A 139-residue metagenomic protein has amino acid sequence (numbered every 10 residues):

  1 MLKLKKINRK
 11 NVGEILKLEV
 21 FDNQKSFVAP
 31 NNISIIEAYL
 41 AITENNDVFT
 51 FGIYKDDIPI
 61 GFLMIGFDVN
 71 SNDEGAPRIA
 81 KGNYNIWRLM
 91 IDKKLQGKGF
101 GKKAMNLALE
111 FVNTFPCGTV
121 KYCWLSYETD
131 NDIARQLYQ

Functional and structural regions predicted by a protein language model:
L2, K6-W87, D92-K94, F111-C117: Acetyl-CoA-dependent GNAT
I65, G101, D132: Contiguous, function-dense segments enriched for cysteine-driven chemistry and partner/ligand-binding capacity
N85, K103, I133: Amphipathic alpha-helical recognition patches that constitute DNA-binding helices
D92-K94, K98, T129-D130: Active-site acidic-Proline motif in GNAT/NAT acetyltransferases
L95, G99-L107: Conserved acetyl-CoA pyrophosphate-binding loop and the N-cap/start of the following alpha-helix in GNAT-like
K98, G118-T119: Short coil/turn segments at alpha/beta junctions that flank glycine-rich nucleotide-binding fingerprints
T119-R135: Conserved beta-strand-loop-alpha-helix junction that forms the acyl-donor binding cleft
Y138-Q139: Conserved active-site tyrosine of GNAT-family acetyltransferases
